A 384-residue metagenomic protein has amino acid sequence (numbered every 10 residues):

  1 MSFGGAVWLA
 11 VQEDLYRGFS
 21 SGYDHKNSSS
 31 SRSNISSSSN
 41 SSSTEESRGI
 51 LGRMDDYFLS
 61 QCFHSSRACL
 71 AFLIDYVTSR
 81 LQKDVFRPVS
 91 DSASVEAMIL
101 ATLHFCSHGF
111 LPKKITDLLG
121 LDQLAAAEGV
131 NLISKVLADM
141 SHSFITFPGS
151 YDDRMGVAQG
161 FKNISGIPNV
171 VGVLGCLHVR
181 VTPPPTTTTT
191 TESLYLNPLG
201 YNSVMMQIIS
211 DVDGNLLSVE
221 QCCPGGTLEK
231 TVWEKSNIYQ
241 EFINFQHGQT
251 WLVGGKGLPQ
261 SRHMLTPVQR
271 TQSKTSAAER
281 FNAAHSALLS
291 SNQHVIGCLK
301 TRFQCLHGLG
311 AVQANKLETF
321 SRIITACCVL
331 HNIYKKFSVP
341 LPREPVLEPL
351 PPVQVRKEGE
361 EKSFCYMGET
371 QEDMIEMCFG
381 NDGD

Functional and structural regions predicted by a protein language model:
M1-R87, H142, E358-D384: Charged, often Cys/His-bearing segments associated with DNA-binding zinc-finger transcription factors
C62, A93-S94: Residue-level marker of regulatory loop/turn positions in helix-turn-helix DNA-binding domains and in histidine
S66-C69, L73, A97, L111 (+2 more regions): Generic hydrophobic, aliphatic-rich segments that mediate packing or membrane embedding
S66-R67, V95-A97, L199-V204: Short, flexible loop/turn motifs enriched in small residues
I74-S90, G109-L111, K300-G308: Structural recognition of short helix-loop-helix hairpins that underlie histone-fold modules
V85-S92, S276-R280: Short, conserved non-catalytic motifs in the polymerase core
V95-H108: Short, amphipathic alpha-helical "recognition" segments used to contact nucleic acids or chromatin
F110-K114, L118-D384: Short, well-ordered secondary-structure "scaffold" segments embedded in the functional core of diverse domains
